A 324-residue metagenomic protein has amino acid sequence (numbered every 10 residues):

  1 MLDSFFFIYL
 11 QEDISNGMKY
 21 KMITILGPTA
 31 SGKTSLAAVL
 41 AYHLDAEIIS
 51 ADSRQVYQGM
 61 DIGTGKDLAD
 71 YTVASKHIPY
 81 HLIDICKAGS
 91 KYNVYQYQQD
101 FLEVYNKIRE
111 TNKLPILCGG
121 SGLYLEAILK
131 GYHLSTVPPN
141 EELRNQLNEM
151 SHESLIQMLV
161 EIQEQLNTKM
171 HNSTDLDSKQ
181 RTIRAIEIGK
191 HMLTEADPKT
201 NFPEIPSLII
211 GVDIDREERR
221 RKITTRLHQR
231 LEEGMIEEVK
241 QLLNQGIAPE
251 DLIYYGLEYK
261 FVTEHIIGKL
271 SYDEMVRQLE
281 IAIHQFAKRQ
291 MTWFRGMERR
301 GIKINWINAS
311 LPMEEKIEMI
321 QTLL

Functional and structural regions predicted by a protein language model:
L2-L324: Phosphate/pyrophosphate-binding catalytic cores of soluble transferases and nucleic-acid-acting enzymes
